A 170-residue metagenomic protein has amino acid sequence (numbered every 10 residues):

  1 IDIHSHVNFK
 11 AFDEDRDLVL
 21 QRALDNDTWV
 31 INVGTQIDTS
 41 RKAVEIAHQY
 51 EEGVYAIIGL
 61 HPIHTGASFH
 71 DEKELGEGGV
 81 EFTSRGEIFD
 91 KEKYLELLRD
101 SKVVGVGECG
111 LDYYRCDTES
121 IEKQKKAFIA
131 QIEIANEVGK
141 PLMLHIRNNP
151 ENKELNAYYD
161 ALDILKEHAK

Functional and structural regions predicted by a protein language model:
I1-T65, V104-G107, P141-L144: Divalent metal-dependent hydrolysis catalytic cores, especially in the metallo-beta-lactamase
H6-L18, I37-D38, R85-K170: Divalent metal-binding pocket/active-site signature
V19-Q21, Q49-E52, E74-G78, Q124-K126: Short, low-complexity, polar/charged sequence segments that are solvent-exposed and flexible
V33, V80-E87: Short gly/ser-rich anion-binding loops that grip negatively charged ligand groups
I46-A47, G66, H70, P150-E151: Short amphipathic alpha-helical patches
H48-E51, K73-G76, D160-H168: Short, hinge-like loop/turn segments at secondary-structure boundaries
G53, L60, G66-E81, S101: Active-site gating loops and adjacent loop-to-helix segments of metal-dependent hydrolytic enzymes
